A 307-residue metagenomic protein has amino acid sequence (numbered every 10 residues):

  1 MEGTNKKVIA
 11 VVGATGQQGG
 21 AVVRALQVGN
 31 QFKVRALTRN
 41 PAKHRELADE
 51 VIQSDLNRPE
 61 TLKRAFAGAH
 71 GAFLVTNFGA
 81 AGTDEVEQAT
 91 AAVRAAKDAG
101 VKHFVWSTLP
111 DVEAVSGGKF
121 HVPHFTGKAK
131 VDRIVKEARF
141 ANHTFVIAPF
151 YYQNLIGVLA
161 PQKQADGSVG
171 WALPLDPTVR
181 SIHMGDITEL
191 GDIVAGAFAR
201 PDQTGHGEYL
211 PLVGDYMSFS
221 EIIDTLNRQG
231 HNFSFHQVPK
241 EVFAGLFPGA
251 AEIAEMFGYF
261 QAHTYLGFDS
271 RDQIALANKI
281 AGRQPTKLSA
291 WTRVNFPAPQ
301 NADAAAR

Functional and structural regions predicted by a protein language model:
M1-K7, A302-R307: Basic/polar N-terminal segments that are highly enriched at the extreme N-terminus, encompassing both cleavable
E2-L47, Q53, N57-A67, L74-E87 (+4 more regions): Oxidoreductase cofactor-interface core, primarily capturing Rossmann-like NAD(P)-dependent enzymes
V11, H70, G100, G282 (+1 more regions): Intrinsic disorder/low-complexity segments
A91-V93, V131, E137, D272-A281: Short, charged low-complexity linear motifs
G205, K240-R307: A hydrophobic C-terminal alpha-helical subdomain
